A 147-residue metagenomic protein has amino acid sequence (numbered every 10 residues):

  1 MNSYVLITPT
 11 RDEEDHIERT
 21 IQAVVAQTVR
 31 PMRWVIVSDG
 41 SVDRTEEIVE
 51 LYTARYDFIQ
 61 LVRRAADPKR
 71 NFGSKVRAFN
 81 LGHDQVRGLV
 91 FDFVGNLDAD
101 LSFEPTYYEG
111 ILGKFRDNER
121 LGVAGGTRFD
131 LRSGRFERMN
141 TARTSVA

Functional and structural regions predicted by a protein language model:
S3-V5, R33: Cell-envelope/extracellular polymer assembly enzymes that use nucleotide-activated donors
E13-A26: Short, well-formed alpha-helical segments that are part of the catalytic scaffolds of diverse glycosyltransferases
A23-P68: Acidic donor-binding segment of Leloir-type glycosyltransferases
T45, V90, T106-Y108: Acidic donor-diphosphate engagement hotspot in glycosyltransferases and nucleotidyltransferases that stabilizes
N71, K75, F79, Y107 (+1 more regions): Conserved donor sugar-nucleotide recognition element shared by glycan-biosynthetic enzymes
V76-F93: Active-site nucleotide-sugar/metal-binding loop of Leloir-type enzymes
V90-S102: Short beta-strand-to-loop acidic/aromatic patch adjacent to the donor-nucleotide binding site
S102-E137: Conserved donor NDP-sugar-binding/catalytic core segment of glycosyltransferases
